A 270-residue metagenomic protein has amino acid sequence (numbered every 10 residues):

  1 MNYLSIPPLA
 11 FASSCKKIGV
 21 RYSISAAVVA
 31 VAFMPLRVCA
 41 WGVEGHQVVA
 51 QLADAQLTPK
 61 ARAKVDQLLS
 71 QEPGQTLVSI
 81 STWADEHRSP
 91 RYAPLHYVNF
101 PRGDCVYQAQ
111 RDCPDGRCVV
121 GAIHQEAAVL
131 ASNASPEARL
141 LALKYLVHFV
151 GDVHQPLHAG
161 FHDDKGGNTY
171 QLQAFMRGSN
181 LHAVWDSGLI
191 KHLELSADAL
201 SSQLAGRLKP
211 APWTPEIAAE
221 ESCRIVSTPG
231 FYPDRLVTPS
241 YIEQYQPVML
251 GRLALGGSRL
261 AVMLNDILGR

Functional and structural regions predicted by a protein language model:
M1-N2, A84: Intrinsic-disorder/low-complexity regions
Y3-A26: Bacterial N-terminal signal peptides that target proteins for export
V31-A32: Hydrophobic alpha-helical transmembrane segments of integral membrane proteins, especially lipid-exposed positions
P35-R37: N-terminal signal peptide c-region/cleavage motif recognized by signal peptidases
C39-F149, P156-R270: N-terminal, motif-rich segments that launch catalysis or mediate targeting to/interaction with membranes, typified by
